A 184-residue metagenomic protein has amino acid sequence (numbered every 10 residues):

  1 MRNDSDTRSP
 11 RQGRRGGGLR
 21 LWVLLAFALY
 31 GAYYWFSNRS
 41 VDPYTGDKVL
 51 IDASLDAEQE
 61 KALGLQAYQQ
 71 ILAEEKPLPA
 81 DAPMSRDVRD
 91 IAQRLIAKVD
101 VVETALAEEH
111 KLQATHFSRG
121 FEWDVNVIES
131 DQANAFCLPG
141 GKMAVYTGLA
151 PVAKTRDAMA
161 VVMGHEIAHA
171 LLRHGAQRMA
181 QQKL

Functional and structural regions predicted by a protein language model:
D6-Q12, Y33-I167, L171-K183: Peri-catalytic and regulatory segments of divalent metal-dependent proteins
Q12-R20: Membrane interfacial helix-start segments of signal peptides and signal-anchor transmembrane helices
R20-W35: Hydrophobic membrane-insertion alpha-helices, especially the h-region of bacterial N-terminal signal peptides
